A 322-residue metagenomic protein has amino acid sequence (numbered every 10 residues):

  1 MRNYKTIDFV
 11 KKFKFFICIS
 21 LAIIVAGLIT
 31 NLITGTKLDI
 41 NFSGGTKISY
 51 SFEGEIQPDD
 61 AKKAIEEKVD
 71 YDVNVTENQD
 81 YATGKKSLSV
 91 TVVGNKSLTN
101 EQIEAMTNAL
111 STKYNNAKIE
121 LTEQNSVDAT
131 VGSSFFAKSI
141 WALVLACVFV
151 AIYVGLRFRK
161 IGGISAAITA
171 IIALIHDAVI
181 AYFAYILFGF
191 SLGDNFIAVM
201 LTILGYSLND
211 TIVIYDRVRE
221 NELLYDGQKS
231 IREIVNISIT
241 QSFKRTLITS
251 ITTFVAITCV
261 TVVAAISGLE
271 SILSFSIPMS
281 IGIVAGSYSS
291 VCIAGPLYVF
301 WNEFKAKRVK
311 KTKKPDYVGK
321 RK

Functional and structural regions predicted by a protein language model:
M1-K322: A structural signal for conserved, well-ordered secondary-structure elements that form binding/interaction cores
